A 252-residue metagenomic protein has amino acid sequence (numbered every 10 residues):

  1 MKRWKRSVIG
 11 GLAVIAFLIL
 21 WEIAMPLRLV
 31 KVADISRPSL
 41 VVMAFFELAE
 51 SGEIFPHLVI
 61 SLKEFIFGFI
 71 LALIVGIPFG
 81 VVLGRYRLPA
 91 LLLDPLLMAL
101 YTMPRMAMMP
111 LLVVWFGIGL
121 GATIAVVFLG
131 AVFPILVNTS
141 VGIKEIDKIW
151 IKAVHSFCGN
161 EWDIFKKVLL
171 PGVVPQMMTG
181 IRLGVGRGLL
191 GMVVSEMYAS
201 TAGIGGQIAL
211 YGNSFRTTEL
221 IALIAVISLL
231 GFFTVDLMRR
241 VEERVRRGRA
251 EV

Functional and structural regions predicted by a protein language model:
M1-M25: N-terminal signal-anchor/first transmembrane alpha helix
L27-I70: Periplasmic/extracellular loop-to-transmembrane helix junction in inner-membrane transport proteins
F67-L97: Transmembrane-helix boundary motif in ABC transporter permease subunits
R87, T179, I221-V252: C-terminal transmembrane helix and the adjacent membrane-cytosol boundary/short C-terminal tail of inner/organellar
M98-P134, V141-G142: Generic hydrophobic transmembrane alpha-helix motif, especially the helices
V113-W115, I143, L190-I227, R246 (+1 more regions): Glycine-rich helix-loop "coupling/hinge" segments at transmembrane-helix boundaries in multipass transporters
A125, L129, E161-S195, A222: Transmembrane alpha-helices
N138, G142-G180, I208: Short cytoplasmic-facing helical segments at TM-TM junctions of multi-pass membrane proteins
